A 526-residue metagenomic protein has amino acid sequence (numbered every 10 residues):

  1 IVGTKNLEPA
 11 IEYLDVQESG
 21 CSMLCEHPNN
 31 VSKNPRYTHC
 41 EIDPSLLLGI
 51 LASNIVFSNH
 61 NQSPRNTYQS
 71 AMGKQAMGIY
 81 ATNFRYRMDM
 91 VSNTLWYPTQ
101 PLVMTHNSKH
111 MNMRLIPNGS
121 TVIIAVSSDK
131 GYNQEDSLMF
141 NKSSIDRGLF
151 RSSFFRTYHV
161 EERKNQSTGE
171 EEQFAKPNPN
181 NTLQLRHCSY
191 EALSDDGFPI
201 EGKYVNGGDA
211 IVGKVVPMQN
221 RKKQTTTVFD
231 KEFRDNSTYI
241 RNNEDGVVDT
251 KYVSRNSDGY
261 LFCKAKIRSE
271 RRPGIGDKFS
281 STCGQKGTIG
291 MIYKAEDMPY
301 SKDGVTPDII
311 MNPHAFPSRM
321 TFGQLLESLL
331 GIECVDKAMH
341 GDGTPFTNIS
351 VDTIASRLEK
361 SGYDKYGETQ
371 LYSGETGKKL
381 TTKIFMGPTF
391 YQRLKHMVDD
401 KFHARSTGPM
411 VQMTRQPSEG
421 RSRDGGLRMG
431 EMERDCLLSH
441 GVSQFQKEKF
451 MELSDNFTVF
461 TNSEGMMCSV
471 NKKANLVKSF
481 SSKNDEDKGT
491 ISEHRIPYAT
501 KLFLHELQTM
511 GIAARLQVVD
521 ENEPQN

Functional and structural regions predicted by a protein language model:
V2-N526: Long insertion/accessory domains within large nucleic-acid-processing enzymes
